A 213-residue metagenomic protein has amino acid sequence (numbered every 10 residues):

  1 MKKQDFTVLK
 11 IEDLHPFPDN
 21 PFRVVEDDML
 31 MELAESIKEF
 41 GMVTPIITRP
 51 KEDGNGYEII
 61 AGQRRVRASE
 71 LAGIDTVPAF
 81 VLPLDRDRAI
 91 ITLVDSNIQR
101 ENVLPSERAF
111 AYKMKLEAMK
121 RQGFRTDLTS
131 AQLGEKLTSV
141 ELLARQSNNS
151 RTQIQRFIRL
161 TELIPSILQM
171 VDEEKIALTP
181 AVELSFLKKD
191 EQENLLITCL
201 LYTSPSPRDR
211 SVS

Functional and structural regions predicted by a protein language model:
M1-L82, R88-N102: Short, charged/polar connector segments at secondary-structure boundaries
F22, M31, R67-E162, D172 (+2 more regions): Amphipathic, charge-rich alpha-helical segments that serve as recognition/docking helices
S166: Glycine- and acidic-residue-rich phosphate-binding/metal-coordinating active-site segment common to enzymes that handle
F186-L201: A short, Lys/Arg-enriched interface patch at domain edges and termini
Y202-D209: Conserved small/polar residues in nucleotide/adenosyl-binding loops
S211-S213: N-terminal low-complexity segments that are often proline-rich with Ser/Thr-Pro
